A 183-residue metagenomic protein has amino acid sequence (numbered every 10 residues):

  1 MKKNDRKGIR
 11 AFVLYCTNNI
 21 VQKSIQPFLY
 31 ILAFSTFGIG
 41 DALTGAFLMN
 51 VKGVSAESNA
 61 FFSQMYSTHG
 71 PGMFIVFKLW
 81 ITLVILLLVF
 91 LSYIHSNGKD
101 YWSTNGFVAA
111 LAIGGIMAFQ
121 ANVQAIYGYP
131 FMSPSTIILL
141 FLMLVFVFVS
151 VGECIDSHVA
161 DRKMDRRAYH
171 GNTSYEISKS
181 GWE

Functional and structural regions predicted by a protein language model:
K2, R6-E183: Hydrophobic alpha-helical segments at protein termini of multi-pass membrane proteins
